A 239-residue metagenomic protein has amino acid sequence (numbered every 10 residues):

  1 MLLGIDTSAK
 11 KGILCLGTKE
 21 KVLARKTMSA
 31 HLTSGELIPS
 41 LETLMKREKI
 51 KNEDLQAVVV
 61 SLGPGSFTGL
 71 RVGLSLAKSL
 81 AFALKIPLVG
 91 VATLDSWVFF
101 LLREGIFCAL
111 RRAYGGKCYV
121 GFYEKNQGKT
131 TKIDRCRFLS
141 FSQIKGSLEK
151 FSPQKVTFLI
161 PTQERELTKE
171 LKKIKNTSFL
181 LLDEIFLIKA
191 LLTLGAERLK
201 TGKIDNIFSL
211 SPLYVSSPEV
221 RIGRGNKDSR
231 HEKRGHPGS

Functional and structural regions predicted by a protein language model:
M1-L62, F138, I185: N-terminal beta-alpha supersecondary unit
K21, S29-L32, P87-F186, Y214 (+1 more regions): Surface "functional belts" at beta-alpha junctions
L37, L41-L44, E48, V98 (+2 more regions): Generic hydrophobic alpha-helical segments
L44-R47, A83, I174, G195-G202 (+1 more regions): Change "in soluble alpha/beta enzymes" to "in soluble alpha/beta proteins
E48-E53, K150-Q154, L199: Glycine-rich phosphate-binding loop signature in dinucleotide/nucleotide-binding domains
A57-L88, T93: DPxDG-like acidic metal-binding loop motif
L181-S239: Acyltransferase
